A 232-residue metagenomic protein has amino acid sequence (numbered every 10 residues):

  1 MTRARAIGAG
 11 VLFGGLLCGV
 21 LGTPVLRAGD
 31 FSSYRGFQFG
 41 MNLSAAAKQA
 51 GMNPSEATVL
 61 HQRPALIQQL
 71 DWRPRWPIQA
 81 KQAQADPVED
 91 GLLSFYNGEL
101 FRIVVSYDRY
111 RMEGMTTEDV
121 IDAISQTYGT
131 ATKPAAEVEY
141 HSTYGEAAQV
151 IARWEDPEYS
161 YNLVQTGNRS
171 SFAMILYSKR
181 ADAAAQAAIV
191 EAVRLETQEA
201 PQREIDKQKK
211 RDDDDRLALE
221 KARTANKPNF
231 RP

Functional and structural regions predicted by a protein language model:
M1-A9: N-terminal secretory signal peptides that target proteins for export/translocation
G10-V20: Bacterial N-terminal signal peptides
V11, L66-R75, G129-T132: Short, basic/low-complexity N-terminal boundary segments at the transition from targeting/disordered tails
L12, D30-Q38, S94, L100: Intrinsic disorder/low-structure terminal segments
L26-L66, Y107-P232: Non-cytosolic coordination micro-motifs
Q68-M115: Mid-chain, structured segments of secreted extracytoplasmic proteins
